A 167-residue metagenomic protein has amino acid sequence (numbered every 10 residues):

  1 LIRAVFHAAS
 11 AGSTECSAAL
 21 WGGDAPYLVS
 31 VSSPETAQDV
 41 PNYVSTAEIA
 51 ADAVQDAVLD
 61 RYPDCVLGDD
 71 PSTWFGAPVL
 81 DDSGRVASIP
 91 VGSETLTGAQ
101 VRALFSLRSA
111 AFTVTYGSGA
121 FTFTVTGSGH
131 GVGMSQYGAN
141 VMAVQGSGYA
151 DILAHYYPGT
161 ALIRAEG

Functional and structural regions predicted by a protein language model:
L1-G167: Conserved, single-site charged/polar hotspot
